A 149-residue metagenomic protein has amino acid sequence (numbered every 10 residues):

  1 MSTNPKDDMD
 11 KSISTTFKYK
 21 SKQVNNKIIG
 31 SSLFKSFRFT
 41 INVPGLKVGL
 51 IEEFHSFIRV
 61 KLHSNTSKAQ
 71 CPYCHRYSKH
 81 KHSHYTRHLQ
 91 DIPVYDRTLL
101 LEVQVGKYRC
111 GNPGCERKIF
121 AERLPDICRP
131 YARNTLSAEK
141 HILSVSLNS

Functional and structural regions predicted by a protein language model:
M1-I41: Intrinsically disordered, low-complexity and often Lys/Arg-enriched segments
M1-P5, M9-K11, H75, L89-S149: Short, positively charged, Gly/Tyr-enriched micro-motifs that form contact patches at catalytic or ligand/partner
F39-R59, H75-D96: Short, charged low-complexity linear segments at domain edges
L50, L62-S64, N112: Pocket-edge structural micro-motifs
I58-S67, T98-V105: Short, flexible, mixed-charge glycine/proline-rich loop motifs that serve as phosphate/nucleic-acid-contacting
V60, C71, C110: Short, conserved catalytic/metal-binding motifs centered on acidic residues
T66, Q70-Y77: Extended Gly/Ser/Thr-rich low-complexity repeat segments, especially those forming or decorating extracellular
